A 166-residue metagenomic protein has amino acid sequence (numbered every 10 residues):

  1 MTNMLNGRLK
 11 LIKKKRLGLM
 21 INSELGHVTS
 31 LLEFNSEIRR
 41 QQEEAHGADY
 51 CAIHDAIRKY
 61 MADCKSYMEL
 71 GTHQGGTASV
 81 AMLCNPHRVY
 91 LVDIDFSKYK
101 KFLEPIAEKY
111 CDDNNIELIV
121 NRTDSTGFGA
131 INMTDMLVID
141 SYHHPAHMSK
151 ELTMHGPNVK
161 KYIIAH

Functional and structural regions predicted by a protein language model:
T2, I12-K14, C64, V159-K160: Generic cytosolic/nucleocytoplasmic N-terminal low-complexity/intrinsically disordered segments
L5, V28, I131-T134: Short charge-dense sequence patches
G7-D63: Class I SAM-dependent methyltransferase Rossmann-like catalytic core, especially the SAM/SAH-binding loop
R39-H166: S-adenosylmethionine/decaboxylated-SAM
